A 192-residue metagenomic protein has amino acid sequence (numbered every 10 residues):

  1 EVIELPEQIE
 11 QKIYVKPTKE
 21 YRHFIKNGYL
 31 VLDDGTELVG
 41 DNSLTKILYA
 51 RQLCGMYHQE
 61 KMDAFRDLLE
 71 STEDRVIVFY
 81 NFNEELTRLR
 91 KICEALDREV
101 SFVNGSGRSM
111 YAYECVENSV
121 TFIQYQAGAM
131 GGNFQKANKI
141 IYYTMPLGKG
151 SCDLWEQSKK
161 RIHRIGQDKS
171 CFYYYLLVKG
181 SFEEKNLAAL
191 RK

Functional and structural regions predicted by a protein language model:
E1-D74, N81, N186, K192: Interdomain linker/hinge connecting the two RecA-like lobes of the SF2 helicase core
I9, Q135-K139, Q167-Y173: Short glycine-/polar-rich loops that comprise or flank the Walker A/P-loop and associated switch/sensor motifs
Y14, V76-F82, F102-G105, F122-Y125 (+2 more regions): Short beta-strand segments
T18-Y21, E84-E85, A127-A129, P146-K149 (+2 more regions): Conserved nucleotide-binding/hydrolysis micro-motifs of P-loop NTPases
F24, E85-L89, N133, L154 (+1 more regions): Phosphate- and divalent-cation-binding pockets in alpha/beta enzyme and binding domains that engage nucleotide-derived
F79, T87-R90, E94-G128: Conserved helicase ATPase core of P-loop NTP-dependent helicases/translocases
Q126-I165: Conserved RecA-like helicase motor core of SF1/SF2 enzymes
K149-K192: A conserved SF2-helicase RecA2
